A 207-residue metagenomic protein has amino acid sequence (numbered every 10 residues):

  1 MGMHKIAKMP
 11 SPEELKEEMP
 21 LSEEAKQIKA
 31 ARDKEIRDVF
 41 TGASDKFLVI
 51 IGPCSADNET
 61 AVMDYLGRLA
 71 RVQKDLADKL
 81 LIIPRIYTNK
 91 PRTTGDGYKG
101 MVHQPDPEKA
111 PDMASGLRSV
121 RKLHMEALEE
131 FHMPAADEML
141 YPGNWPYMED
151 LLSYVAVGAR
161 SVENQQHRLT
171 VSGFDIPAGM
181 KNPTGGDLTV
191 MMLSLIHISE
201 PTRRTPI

Functional and structural regions predicted by a protein language model:
M3-A43: N- or domain-start disorder-to-order transition segments that initiate the globular core
A43-K46, L76-L81, E130-M133, Q166 (+1 more regions): Short coil/turn connectors at secondary-structure junctions
G52: Conserved, mostly hydrophobic/aromatic
G67-P146: A generic, well-ordered mixed alpha/beta core segment in the N-terminal half of proteins
Q104-S119, S153-G179: Acidic, His- and aromatic-enriched active-site or binding-groove loops in soluble protein domains that engage sugars
A127-G173: Aromatic- and glycine-enriched pocket-lining scaffold segments that form the walls of small-molecule binding clefts
M148-L151, M180, L188-L195: Active-site phosphate/pyrophosphate-binding segments
I196-I207: Residue-level detector of conserved catalytic or cofactor/ligand-binding positions in enzyme active sites
